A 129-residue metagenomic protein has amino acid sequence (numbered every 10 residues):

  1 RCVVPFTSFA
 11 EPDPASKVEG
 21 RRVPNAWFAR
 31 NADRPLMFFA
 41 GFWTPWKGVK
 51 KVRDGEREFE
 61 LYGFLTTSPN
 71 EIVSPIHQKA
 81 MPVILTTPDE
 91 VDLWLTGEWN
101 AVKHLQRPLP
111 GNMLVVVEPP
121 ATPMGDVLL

Functional and structural regions predicted by a protein language model:
R1-L129: A structured binding-face within diverse protein domains that lines the active/interaction site
